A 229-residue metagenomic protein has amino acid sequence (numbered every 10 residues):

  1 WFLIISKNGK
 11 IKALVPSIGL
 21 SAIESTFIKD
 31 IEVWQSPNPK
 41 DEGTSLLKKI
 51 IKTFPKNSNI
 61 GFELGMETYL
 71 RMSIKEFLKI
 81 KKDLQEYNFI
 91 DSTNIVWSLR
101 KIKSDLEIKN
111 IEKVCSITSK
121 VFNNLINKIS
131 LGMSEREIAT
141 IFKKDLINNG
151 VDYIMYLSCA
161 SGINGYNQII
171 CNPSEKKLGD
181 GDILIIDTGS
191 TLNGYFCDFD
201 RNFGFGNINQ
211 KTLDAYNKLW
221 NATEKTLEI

Functional and structural regions predicted by a protein language model:
W1-I229: Active-site neighborhoods and metal-handling regions in enzymes and metal-associated proteins
